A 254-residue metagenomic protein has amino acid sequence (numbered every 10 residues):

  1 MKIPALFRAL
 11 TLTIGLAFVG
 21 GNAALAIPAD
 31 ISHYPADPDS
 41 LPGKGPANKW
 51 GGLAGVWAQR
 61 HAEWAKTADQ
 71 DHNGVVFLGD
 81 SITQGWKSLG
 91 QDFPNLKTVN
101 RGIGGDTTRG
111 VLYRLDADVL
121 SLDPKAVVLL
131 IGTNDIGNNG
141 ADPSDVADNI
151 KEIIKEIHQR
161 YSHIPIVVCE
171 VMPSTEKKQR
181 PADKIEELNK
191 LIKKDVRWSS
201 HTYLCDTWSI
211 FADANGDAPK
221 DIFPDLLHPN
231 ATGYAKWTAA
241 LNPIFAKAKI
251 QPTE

Functional and structural regions predicted by a protein language model:
M1-L78, T83-Q91, Q159, A246-E254: N-terminal secretory targeting modules
L12, A24, P173-E254: Catalytic His-Asp segment of secreted/periplasmic serine-dependent ester chemistry enzymes
P35, D39-G55, P94-R109, G137 (+1 more regions): Acidic/histidine-rich helix-loop elements that form or flank divalent-metal/phosphate-binding sites at the catalytic
H72-G74, N95-K97, L122-A126, Y161-P165 (+1 more regions): Loop/turn elements at helix/coil->beta-strand transitions in domains of secreted/extracellular proteins
N73, F77, D106, G110 (+7 more regions): Extracytoplasmic/secreted proteins, especially bacterial periplasmic and envelope-associated proteins
T83, G105, S209: Short, glycine/acidic-enriched loop or turn micro-motifs at the edges of active sites
T83-N100, T108-A147, K151, E156 (+2 more regions): Oxyanion-hole/transition-state-stabilizing segment in secreted/luminal serine hydrolases and related acyltransferases
V146-C169, E186-T202: Charged, glycine-enriched surface loops/patches that mediate electrostatic binding to polyanionic ligands
